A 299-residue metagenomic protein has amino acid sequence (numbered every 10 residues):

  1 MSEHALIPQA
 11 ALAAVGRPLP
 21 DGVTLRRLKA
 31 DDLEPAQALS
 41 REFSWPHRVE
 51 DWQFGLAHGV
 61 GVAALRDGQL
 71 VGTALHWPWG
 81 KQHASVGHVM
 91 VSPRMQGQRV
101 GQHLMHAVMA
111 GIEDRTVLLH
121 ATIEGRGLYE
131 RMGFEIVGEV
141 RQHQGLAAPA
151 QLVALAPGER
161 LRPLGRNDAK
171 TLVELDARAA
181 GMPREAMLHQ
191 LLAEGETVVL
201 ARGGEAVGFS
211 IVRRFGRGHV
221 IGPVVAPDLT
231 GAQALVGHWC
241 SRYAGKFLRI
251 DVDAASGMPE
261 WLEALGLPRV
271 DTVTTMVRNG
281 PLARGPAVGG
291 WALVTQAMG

Functional and structural regions predicted by a protein language model:
M1-G22, R27-E34, F54, L65-D67 (+6 more regions): Intrinsically disordered, low-complexity, positively biased terminal segments
T116-H120, E135-P149, R269-P281: Conserved catalytic-core motifs of GNAT/GCN5-like acyltransferases
Y129-F134, L262: Conserved active-site tyrosine of GNAT-family acetyltransferases
Q144-K170: Surface-exposed beta-loop interaction hotspot
